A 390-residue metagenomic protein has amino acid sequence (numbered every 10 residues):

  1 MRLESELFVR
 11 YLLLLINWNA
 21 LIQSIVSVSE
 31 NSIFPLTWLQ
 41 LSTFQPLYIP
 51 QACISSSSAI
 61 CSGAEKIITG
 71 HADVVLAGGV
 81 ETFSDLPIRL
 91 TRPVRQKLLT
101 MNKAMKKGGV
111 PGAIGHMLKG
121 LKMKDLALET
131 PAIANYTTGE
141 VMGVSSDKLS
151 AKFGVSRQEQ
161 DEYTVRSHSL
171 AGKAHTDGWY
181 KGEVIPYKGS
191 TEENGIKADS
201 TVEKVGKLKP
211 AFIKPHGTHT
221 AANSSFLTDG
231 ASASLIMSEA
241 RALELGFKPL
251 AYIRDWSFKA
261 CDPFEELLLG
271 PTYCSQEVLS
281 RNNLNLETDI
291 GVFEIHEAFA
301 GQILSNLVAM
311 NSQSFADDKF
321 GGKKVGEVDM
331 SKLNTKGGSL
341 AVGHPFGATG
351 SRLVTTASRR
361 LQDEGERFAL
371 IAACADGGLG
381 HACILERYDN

Functional and structural regions predicted by a protein language model:
M1-L15, N31-P35, A59-S62, M142-L149 (+4 more regions): Short, well-ordered amphipathic alpha-helical segments that serve as non-catalytic structural scaffolds within diverse
M1-V75, D85, K122-M123, T137-V141 (+4 more regions): Conserved catalytic cysteine-centered active-site region of acyl-thioester-dependent Claisen-condensing enzymes
V9, Q23, R254, C261-A341: Active-site pocket-lining segment
V9-R10, K122-M123, A127, Q158-E244 (+1 more regions): N-terminal extracellular/periplasmic Venus flytrap/periplasmic-binding protein-like
S24-S27, Q51-S55, G79-L86, R92-V94 (+5 more regions): Acidic, glycine-rich active-site loops and adjacent beta-strand->loop/helix elements that engage anionic groups
L47-E81, S150-W179, A233-A240, L307 (+2 more regions): Active-site-proximal alpha-helical scaffold in enzymes
V74-K148: Flexible glycine-/small-residue-enriched beta->alpha junction loops that bind anionic phosphate/pyrophosphate groups
G115-A132, E203-E277, R281, T355-T356 (+2 more regions): Condensing-enzyme catalytic core mediating Claisen C-C bond formation in acyl metabolism
